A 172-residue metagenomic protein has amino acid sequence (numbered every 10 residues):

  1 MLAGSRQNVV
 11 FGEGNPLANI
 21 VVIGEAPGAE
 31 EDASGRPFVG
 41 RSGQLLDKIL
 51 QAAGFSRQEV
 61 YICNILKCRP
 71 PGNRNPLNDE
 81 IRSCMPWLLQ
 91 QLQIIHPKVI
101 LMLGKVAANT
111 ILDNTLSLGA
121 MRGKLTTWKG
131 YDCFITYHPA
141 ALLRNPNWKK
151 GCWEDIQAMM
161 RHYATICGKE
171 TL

Functional and structural regions predicted by a protein language model:
M1-L172: A polyanion-binding, active-site-adjacent surface
